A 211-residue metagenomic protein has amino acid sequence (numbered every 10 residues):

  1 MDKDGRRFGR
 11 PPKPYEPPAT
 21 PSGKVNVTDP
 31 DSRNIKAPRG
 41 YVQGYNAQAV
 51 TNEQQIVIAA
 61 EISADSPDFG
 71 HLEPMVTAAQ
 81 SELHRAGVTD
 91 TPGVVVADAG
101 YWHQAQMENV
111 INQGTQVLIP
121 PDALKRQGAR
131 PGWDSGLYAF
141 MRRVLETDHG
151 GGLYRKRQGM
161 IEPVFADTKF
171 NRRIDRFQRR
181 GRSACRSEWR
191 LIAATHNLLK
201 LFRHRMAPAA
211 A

Functional and structural regions predicted by a protein language model:
M1-A211: Anion-binding and metal-coordination hotspots
